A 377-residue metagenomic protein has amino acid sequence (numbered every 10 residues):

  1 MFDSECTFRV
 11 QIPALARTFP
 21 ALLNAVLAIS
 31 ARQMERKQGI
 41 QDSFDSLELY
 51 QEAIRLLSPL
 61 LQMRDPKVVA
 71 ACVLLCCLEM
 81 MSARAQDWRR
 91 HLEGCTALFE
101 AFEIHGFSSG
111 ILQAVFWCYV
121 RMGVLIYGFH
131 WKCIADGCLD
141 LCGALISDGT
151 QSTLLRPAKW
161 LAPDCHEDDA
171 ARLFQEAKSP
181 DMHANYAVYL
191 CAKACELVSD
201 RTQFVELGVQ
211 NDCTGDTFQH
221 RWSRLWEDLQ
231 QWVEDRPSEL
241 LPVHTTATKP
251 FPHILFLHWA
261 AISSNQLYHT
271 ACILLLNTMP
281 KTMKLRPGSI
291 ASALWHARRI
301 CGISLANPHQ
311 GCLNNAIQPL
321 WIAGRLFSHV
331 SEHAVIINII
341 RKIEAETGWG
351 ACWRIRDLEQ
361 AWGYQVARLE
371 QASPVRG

Functional and structural regions predicted by a protein language model:
M1-L49, I54-L61: Acidic, Ser/Thr/Pro-rich intrinsically disordered transcriptional activation regions
M1-Q11, L255, R325-G377: Intrinsically disordered, low-complexity regulatory regions with latent secondary structure
F2, Q11, L98-S108, L112-Q219 (+1 more regions): Acidic/Ser/Thr-rich, low-complexity mid-to-C-terminal regulatory regions of eukaryotic proteins
S4, H166-G311, I322-I340: Cytosolic regulatory protein-protein interaction regions
A16-R17, Q62, A306-N307, G311 (+1 more regions): Short coil/turn linkers that connect adjacent helices within long alpha-helical scaffolds, especially alpha-solenoid
L23, L27, C72-L75, V120 (+5 more regions): TPR repeat positional signature
K37-S43, M80-H91, F129-W131: Short coil/turn connectors between adjacent alpha-helices in alpha-solenoid helical repeat scaffolds
K67-I111, V115: A generic, well-ordered mixed alpha/beta core segment in the N-terminal half of proteins
